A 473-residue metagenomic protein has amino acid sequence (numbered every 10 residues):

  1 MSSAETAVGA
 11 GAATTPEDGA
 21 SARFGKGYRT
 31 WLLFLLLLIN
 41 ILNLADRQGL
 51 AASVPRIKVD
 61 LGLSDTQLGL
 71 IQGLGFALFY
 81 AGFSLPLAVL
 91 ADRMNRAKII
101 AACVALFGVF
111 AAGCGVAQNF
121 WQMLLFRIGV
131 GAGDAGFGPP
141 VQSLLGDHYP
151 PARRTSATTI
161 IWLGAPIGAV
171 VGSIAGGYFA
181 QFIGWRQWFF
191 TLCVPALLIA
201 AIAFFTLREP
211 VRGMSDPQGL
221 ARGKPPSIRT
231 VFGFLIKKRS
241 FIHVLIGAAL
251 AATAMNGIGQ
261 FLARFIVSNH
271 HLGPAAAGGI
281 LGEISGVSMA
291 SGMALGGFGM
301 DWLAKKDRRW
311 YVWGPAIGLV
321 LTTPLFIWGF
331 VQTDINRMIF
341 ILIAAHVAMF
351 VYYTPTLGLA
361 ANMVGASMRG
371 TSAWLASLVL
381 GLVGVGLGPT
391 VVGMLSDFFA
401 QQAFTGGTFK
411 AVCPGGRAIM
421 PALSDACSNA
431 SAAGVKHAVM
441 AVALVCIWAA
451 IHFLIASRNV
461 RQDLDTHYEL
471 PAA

Functional and structural regions predicted by a protein language model:
L50-A51, R239-M289, M293, M349-Y353 (+2 more regions): Extracytoplasmic gate region of multi-pass secondary transporters
S53-G82: Extracellular/periplasmic helix-loop-helix junction of adjacent transmembrane segments in MFS-like secondary
G62, N95, V116-Q122, G133 (+3 more regions): Helix-breaking motifs and short loop linkers at transmembrane-helix boundaries and internal kinks in secondary membrane
G73-A88, E283-G296: Central cavity-lining transmembrane alpha-helices of secondary-active solute carriers, predominantly the Major
G82-F120: Conserved MFS/SLC helix-loop-helix module at the cytosolic interface between two early adjacent transmembrane helices
F126-P166: Cytoplasmic helix-loop-helix junction between adjacent transmembrane helices in 12-TM secondary transporters
I161-E209: Helix-loop-helix hairpin linking two adjacent transmembrane segments in secondary transporters
F205-T230, D465-P471: Flexible cytoplasmic inter-helical loops of multi-pass small-molecule transporters
